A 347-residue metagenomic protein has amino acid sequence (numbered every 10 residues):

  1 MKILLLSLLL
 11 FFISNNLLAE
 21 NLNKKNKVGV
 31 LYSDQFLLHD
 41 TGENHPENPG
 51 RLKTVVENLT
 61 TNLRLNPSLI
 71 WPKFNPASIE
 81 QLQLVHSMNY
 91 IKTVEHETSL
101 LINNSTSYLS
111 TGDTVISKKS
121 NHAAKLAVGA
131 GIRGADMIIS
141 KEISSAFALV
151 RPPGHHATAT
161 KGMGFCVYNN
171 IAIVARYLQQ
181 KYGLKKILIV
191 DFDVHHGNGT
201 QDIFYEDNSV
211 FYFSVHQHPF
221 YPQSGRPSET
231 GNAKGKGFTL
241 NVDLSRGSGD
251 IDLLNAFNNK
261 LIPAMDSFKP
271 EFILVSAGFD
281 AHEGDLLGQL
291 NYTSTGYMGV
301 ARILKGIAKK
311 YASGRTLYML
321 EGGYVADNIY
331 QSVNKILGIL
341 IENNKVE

Functional and structural regions predicted by a protein language model:
L4-F12: Sec-dependent N-terminal signal peptides
F12-L18: C-terminal segment of classical bacterial N-terminal signal peptides
L18-V190, H195-E347: HDAC/HDAC-like amidohydrolase catalytic core signature
